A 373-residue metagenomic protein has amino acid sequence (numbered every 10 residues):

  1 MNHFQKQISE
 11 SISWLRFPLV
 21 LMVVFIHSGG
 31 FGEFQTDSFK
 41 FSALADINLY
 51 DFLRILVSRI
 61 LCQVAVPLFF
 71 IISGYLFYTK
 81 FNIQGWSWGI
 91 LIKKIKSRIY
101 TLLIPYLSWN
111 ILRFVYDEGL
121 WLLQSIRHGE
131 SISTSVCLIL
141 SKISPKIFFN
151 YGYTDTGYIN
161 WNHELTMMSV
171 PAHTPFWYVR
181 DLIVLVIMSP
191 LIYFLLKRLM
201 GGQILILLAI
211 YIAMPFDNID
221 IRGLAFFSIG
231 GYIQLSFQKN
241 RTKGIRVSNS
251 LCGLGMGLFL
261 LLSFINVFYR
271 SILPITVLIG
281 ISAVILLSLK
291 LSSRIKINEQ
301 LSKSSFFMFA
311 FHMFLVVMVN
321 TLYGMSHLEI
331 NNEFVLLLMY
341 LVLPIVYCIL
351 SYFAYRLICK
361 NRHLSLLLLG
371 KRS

Functional and structural regions predicted by a protein language model:
M1-L208, E329-S373: Membrane-cytosol interface segments of multi-pass membrane proteins, especially ER/Golgi lipid-handling enzymes
M22-F25, L68-F70, F226, I233 (+2 more regions): Hydrophobic residues within membrane-embedded alpha-helical segments of Major Facilitator Superfamily
V23-G30, M308-V316: Histidine-centered catalytic micro-motifs
V24, G230-I233, L301, M308 (+2 more regions): A generic structural signal for nonpolar/aromatic side chains embedded in well-ordered alpha-helices
R54-P67, L165-D181, I212-I229, L261-A283 (+1 more regions): Interfacial loop-to-helix transition and helix-capping segments at the boundaries of transmembrane helices
S73-F81, V184-I192, F226-R241, V277-R294 (+2 more regions): Transmembrane alpha-helical segments
M188-L196, G201-F237: Loop-centered beta-sheet repeat module
I219-S228, L235-F307, F314-L341: Alpha-helical transmembrane segments and terminal signal-anchor/GPI-anchor hydrophobic tails, characterized by long
